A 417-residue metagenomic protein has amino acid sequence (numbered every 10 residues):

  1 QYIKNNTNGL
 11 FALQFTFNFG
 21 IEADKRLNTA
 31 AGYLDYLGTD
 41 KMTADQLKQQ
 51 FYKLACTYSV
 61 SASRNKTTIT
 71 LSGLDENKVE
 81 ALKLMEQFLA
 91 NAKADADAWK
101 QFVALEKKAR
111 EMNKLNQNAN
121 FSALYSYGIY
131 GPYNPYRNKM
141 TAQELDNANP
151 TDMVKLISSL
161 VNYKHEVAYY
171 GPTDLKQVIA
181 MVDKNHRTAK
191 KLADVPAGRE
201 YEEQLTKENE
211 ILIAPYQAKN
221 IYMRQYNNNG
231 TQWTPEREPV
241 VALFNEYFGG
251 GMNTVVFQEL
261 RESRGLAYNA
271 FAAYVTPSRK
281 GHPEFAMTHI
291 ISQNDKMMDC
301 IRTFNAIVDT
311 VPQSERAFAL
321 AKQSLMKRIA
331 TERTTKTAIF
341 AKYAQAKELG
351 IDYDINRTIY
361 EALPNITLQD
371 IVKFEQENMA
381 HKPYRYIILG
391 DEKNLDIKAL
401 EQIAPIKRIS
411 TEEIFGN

Functional and structural regions predicted by a protein language model:
Q1-Q49, T70, K83, V154 (+3 more regions): His/Glu-rich zincin catalytic helix
Q1-Y2, A142, V154-I157, I211-L212 (+2 more regions): Generic recognition of flexible, low-complexity loop/linker segments
T7-D35, T39-N91, Q101-E111, N116-E144 (+5 more regions): M16 family metallopeptidases and their MPP-like homologs
L54, G198, V372-E375: Short beta-alpha junctions and helix-cap segments that line functional grooves
L115, I157-S159, E202, A214-P215 (+2 more regions): Replace "in large, NTP-powered and nucleic-acid-processing enzymes" with "in large, NTP-powered factors and other
K139, A148-V154: Append "and occasionally in soluble cytosolic enzymes with long acidic Gly/Pro-rich linkers
